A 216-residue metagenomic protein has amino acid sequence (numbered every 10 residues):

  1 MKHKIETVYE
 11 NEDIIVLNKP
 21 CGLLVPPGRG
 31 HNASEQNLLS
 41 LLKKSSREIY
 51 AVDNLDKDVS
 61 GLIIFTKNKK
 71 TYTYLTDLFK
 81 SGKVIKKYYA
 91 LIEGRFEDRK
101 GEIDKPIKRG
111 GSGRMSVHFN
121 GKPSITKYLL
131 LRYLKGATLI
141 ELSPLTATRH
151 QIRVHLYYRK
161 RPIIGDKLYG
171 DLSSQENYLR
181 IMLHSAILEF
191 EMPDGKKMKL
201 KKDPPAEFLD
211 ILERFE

Functional and structural regions predicted by a protein language model:
M1-I125, R132-K135, M182, K196-K197 (+1 more regions): RNA pseudouridine synthases
V8-Y9, H118, Y157, E189-E191: A general beta-strand register signal
P20, L145, P193: Short, ordered coil/turn segments that flank beta-strands lining enzyme active or ligand-binding pockets
L38, K135-F190: Pseudouridine synthase
P162, E191, I211-F215: Hydrophobic alpha-helical segments
I187-K199: Long, intrinsically disordered, low-complexity Ser/Thr/Pro-rich regulatory/activation regions of nuclear proteins
